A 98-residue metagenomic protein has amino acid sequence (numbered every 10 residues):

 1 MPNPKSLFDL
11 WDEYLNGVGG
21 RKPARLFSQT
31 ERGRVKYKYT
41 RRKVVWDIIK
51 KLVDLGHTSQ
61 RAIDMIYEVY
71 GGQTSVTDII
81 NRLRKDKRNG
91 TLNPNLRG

Functional and structural regions predicted by a protein language model:
M1-K51: Intrinsically disordered, low-complexity regulatory segments of eukaryotic and viral DNA/chromatin-associated proteins
V53-G98: C-terminal engagement modules used by replication, chromatin/transcription, nuclear envelope/ESCRT, and ubiquitin
